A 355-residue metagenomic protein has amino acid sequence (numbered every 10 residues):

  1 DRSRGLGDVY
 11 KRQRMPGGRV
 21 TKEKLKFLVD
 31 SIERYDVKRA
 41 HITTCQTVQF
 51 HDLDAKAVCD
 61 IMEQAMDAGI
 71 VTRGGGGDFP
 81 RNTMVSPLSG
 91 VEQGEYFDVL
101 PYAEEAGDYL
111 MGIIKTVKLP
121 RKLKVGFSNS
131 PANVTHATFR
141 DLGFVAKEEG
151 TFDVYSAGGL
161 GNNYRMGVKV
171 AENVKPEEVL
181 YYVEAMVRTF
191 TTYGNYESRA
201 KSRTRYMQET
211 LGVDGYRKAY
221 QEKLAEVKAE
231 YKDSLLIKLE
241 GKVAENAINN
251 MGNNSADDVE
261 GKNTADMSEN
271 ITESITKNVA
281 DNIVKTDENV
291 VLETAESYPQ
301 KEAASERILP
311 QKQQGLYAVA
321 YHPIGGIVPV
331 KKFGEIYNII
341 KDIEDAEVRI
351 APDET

Functional and structural regions predicted by a protein language model:
D1-L6, Y10: Single conserved hydrophobic/aromatic residue that forms the stacking wall/gate of nucleotide- or nucleobase-binding
R4, V37-I42, T192-E197, I308-Q313 (+1 more regions): Short, flexible, solvent-exposed loop/turn segments with mixed acidic/basic and small polar residues
G7, T83-V85, L160-G167, N195-S202 (+2 more regions): Short acidic (Asp/Glu) and glycine-rich catalytic loops that position anionic groups and cofactors
K11-F152, Y181, N250-D258, K262-E269 (+2 more regions): Small-residue-enriched alpha-helical segments and adjacent helix-cap loops that form tight helix-helix packing
D52, K56-A57, Q64-A68, T191-K262 (+2 more regions): Terminal amphipathic helices with adjacent charged low-complexity linkers/tails
M111-K115, V187, T191-N195, A225-K228 (+1 more regions): Hydrophobic/aromatic-lined pockets within catalytic cores
L119-V213, R217: Mobile "lid/hinge" segments at catalytic clefts and subdomain interfaces of large enzymes
V279-E296, Q300-Y317, I324-E347: Long hydrophobic segments that form regular secondary structure
